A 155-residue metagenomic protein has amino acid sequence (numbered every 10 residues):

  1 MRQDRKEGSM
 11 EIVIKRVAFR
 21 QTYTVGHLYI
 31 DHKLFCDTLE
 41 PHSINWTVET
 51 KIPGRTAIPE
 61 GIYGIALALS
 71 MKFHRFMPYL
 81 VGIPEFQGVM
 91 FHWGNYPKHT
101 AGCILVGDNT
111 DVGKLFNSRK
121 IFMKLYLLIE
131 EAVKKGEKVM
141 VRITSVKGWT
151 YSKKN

Functional and structural regions predicted by a protein language model:
R2-M140, T144-T150, K154-N155: Cell wall/extracellular polymer interaction/catalysis modules
